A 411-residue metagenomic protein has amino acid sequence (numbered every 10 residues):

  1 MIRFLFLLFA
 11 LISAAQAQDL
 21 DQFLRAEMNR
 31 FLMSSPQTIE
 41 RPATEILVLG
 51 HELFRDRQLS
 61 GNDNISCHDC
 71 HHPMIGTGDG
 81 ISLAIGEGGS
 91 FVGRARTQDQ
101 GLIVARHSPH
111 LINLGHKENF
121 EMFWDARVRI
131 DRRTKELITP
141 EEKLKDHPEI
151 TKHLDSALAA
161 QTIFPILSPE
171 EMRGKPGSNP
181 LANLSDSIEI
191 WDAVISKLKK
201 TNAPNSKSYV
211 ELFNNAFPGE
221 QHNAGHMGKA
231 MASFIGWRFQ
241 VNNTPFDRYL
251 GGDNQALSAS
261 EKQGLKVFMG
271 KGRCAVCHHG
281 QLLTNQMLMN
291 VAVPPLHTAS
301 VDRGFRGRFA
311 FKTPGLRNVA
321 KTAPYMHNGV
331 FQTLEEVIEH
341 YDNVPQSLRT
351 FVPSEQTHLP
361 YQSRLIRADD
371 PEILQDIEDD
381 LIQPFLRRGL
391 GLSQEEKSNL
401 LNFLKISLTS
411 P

Functional and structural regions predicted by a protein language model:
F4-I12: Sec-dependent N-terminal signal peptides
A17-P411: Periplasmic c-type cytochrome electron-transfer domains
